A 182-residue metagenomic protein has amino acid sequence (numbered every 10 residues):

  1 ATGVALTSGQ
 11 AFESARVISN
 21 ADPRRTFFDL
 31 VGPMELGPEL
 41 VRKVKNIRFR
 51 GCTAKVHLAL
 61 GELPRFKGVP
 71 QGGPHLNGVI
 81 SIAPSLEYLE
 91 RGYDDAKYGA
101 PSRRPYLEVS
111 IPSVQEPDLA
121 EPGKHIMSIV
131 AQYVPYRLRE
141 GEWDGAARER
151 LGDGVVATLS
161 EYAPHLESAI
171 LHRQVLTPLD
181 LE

Functional and structural regions predicted by a protein language model:
T2-A120: Mid-domain catalytic core of redox enzymes that form a hydrophobic substrate pocket/lid adjacent to a catalytic redox
R24-D29, A59-G61, E121-G154: Conserved FAD/dinucleotide-binding core of flavoprotein oxidoreductases
A83, S102-S110, H165-E182: A glycine-rich dinucleotide-binding beta-alpha-beta segment and adjacent secondary-structure elements that constitute
V114-K124, L179-E182: FAD-binding beta-loop-beta segment adjacent to the flavin cofactor pocket
L159: Structured binding elements
